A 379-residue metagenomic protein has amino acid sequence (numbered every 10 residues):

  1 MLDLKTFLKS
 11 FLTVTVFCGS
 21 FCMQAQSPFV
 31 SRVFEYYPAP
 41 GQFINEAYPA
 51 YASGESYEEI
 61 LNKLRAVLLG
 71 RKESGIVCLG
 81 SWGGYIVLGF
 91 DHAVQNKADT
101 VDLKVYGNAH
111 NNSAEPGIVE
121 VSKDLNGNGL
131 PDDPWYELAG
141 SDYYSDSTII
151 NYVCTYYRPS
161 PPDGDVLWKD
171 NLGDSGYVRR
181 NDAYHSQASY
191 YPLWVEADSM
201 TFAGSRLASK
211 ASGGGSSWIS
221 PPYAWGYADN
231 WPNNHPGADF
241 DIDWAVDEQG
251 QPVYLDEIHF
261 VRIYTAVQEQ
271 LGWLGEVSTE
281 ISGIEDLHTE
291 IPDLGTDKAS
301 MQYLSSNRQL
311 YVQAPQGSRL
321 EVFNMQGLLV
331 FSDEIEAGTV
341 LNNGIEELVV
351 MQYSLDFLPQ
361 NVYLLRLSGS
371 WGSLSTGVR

Functional and structural regions predicted by a protein language model:
M1-Q26, I291, Y311, V350 (+2 more regions): Bacterial Sec-dependent N-terminal signal peptides
C18, N126, D142, A337: Residue-level detector of flexible, active-site-proximal loop/helix-junction positions within diverse enzyme catalytic
Q26-E115, P134, A139-H288: A domain-level signal for the mature, folded cores of soluble proteins
I86, E115-G117, Q316-E321: Short beta-strand/loop motifs in extracellular/secreted proteins, especially within beta-sandwich accessory domains
E120-D124, F323-M325: Predominantly extracellular/luminal cell-surface or secreted proteins
L125-P134: Acidic, glycine-anchored loop motifs typical of Ca2+
H288-L294: Short, threonine-centered small-residue motifs that mark membrane-proximal processing/anchoring sites and TM-junction
L294-R379: C-terminal outer-membrane/trafficking sorting elements
